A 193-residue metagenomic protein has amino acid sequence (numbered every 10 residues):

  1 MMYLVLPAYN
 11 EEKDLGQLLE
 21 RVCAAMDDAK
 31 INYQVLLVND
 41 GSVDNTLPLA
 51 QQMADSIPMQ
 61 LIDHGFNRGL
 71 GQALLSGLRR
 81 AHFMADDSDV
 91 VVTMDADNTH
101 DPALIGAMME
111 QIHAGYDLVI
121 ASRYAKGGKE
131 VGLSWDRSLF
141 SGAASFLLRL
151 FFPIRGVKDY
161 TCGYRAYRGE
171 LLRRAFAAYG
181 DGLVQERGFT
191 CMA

Functional and structural regions predicted by a protein language model:
M1-Y3: Extreme N-terminal starter segment of soluble prokaryotic enzymes
L6, I31-S42, I62-H64: Short beta-strand/loop segment that forms part of the nucleotide-sugar
E11-M26: Short, well-formed alpha-helical segments that are part of the catalytic scaffolds of diverse glycosyltransferases
K13-Q17, V43-M53, A103: Acidic helix N-cap motif at the loop->helix transition within catalytic regions of sugar-transfer enzymes
N39-P48, F66, N98: A conserved acidic beta->alpha catalytic loop
Q60, H64-F83, V90, D101-Q185: Acceptor/aglycone-binding surface of glycosyltransferases and processive sugar-polymer synthases
Q185-A193: Acidic donor-binding loop at a coil-to-helix junction in glycosyltransferase catalytic cores that engages
